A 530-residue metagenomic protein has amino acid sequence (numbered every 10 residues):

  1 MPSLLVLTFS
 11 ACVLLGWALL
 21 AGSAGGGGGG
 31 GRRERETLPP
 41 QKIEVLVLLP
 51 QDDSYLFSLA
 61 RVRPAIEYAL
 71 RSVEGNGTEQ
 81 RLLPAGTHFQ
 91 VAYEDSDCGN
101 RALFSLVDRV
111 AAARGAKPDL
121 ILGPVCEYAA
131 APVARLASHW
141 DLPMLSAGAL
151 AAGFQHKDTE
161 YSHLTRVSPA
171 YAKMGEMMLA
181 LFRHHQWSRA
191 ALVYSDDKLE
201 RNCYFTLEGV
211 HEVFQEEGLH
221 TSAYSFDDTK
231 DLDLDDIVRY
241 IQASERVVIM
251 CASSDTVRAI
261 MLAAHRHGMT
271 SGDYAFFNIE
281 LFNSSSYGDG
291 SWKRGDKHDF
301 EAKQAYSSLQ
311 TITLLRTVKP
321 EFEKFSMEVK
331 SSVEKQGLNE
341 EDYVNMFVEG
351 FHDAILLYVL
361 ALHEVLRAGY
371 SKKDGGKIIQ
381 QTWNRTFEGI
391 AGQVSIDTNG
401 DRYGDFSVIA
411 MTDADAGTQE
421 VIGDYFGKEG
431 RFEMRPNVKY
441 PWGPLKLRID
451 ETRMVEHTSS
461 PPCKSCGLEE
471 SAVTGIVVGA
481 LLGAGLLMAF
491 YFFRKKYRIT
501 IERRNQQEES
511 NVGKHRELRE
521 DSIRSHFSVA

Functional and structural regions predicted by a protein language model:
P2-L4, F9-I43, S72, F182: N-terminal signal peptide
P2-L4, S54-V62, G75-Q155, R201 (+1 more regions): Beta-alpha junction/loop-to-helix N-cap segments that form part of ligand/metal-binding clefts
S3, G115-Y224, H267-K303: Extracytoplasmic ligand/sensor domains, especially the bilobed periplasmic-binding protein
S3, S10-G16, R246-C251, D255 (+1 more regions): Single-pass alpha-helical transmembrane segments
G31-Y68, S195-C203, M250, Y343-V348: Extracytoplasmic "Venus flytrap"
S244, D273, I279, N283-M346 (+2 more regions): Membrane-interfacial loop- and helix-cap regions that link adjacent transmembrane helices in polytopic membrane proteins
D273, L281-S285, V329-W442: Segments of small-molecule ligand-sensing domains
W383-A530: Solvent-exposed, acidic/polar segments of extracytosolic/periplasmic ligand-binding ectodomains
